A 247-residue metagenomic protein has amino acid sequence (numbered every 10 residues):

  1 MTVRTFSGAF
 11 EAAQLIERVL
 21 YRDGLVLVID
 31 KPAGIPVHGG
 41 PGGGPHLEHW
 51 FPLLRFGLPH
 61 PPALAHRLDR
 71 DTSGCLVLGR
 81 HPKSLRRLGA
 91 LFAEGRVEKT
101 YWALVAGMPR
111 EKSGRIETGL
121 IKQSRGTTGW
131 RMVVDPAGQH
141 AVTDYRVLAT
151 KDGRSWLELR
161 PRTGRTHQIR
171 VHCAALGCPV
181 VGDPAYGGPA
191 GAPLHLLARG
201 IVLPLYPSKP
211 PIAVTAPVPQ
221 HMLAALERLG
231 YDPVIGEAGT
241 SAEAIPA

Functional and structural regions predicted by a protein language model:
M1-R131, P136-V142, A149-K151, H195 (+4 more regions): RNA pseudouridine synthases
P82, R162-T163: Loop/turn elements at beta-strand to alpha-helix junctions within RNA-recognition modules
L88, R165-C173: Short beta-strand segments enriched for Tyr within beta-sheet-rich domains, predominantly fibronectin type III
A106, L159-R162: A structural micro-motif recognizing beta-strand termini and the immediately following turn/loop segments
L148, R160, P204-Y206: A generic structural motif
D152-R160: Short histidine-centered loop motifs in beta-beta connectors
P179-P207, I212: RNA substrate-recognition surfaces in RNA-acting enzymes
